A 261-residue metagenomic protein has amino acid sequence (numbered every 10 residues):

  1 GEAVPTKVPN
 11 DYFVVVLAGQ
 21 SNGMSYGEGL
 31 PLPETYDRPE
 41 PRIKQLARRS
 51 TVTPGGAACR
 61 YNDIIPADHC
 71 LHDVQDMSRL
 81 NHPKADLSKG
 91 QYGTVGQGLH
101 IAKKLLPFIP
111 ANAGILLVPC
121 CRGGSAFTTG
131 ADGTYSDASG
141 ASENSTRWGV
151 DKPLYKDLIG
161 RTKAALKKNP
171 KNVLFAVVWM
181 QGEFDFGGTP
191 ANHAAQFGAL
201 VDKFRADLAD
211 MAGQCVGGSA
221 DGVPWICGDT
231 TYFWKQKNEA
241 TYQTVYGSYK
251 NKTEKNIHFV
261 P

Functional and structural regions predicted by a protein language model:
G1-P261: Cell-envelope and extracellular/periplasmic
